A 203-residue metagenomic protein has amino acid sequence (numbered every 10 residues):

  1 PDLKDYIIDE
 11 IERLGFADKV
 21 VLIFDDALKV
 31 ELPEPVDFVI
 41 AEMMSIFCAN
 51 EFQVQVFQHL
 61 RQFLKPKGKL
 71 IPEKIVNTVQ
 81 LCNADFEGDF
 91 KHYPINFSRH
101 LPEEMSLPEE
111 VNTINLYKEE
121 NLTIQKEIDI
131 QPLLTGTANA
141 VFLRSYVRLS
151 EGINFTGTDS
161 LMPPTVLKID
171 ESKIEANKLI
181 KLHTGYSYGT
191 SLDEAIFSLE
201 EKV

Functional and structural regions predicted by a protein language model:
P1-V203: Class I SAM-binding transferase module
